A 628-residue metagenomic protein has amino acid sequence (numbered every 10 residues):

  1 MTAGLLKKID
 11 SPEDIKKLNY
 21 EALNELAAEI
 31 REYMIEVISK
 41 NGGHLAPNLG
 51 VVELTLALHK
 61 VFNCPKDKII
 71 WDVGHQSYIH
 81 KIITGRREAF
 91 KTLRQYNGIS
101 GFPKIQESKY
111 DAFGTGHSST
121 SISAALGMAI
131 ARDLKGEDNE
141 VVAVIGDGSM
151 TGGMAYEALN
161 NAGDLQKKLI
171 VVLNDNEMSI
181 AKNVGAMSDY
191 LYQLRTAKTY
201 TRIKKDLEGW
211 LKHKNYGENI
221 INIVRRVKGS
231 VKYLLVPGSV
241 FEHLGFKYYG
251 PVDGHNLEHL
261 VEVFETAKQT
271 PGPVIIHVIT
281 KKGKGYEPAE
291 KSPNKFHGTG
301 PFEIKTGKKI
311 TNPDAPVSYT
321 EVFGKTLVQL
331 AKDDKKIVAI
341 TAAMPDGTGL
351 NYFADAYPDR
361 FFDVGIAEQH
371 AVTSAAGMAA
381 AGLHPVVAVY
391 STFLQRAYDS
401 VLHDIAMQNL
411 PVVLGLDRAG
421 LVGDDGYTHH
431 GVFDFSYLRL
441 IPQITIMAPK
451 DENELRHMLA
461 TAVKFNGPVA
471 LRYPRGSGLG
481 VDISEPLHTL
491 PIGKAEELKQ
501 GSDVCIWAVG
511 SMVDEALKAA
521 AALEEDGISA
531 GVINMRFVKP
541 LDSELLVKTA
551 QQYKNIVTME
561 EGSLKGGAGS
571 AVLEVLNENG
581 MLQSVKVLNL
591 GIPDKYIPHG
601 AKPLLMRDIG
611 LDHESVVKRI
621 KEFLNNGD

Functional and structural regions predicted by a protein language model:
T2-I83, E242-L260, H277-T280: N-terminal amphipathic, basic-rich helices that act as targeting or association modules
H44-L165, Y319, I337, T341-A342 (+1 more regions): Cofactor-binding active-site loop characterized by glycine-rich and histidine/acidic residues
L49, W71-V73, I145-G146, L173-D175 (+5 more regions): Glycine-rich, histidine-containing beta strand-loop boundary motifs that form or position
T92-A124, L134-D138, D164-K295, I310-T326 (+8 more regions): Thiamine diphosphate
V141, I145-A158, G349, F361 (+3 more regions): Extended, hydrophobic alpha-helical segments in both membrane/secreted and soluble proteins
P301-K305, P442-I483: Helix-enriched interaction subdomains in cytosolic or periplasmic regions, typified by TIR/SEFIR signaling/NADase cores
V364-G365, V389-Y390, A448-D451, E560-E561: Short beta->alpha connector loops at strand-helix junctions that form conserved, small/polar/Pro-enriched
